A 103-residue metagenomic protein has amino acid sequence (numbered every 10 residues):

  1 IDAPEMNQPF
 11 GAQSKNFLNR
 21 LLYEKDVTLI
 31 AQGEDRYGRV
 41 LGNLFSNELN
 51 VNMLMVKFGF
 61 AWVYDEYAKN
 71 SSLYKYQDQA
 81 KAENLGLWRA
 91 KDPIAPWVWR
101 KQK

Functional and structural regions predicted by a protein language model:
I1-Y64: Electropositive
Y67-K103: N-terminal targeting pre-sequences for secretion and organelle import
